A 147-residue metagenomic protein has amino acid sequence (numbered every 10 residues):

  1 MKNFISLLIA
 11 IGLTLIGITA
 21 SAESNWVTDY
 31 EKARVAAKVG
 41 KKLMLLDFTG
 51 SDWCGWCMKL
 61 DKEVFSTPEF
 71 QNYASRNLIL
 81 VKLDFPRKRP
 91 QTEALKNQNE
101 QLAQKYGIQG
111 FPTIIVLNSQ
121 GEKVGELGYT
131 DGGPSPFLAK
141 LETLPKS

Functional and structural regions predicted by a protein language model:
M1-L8: Bacterial N-terminal signal peptides that target proteins for export
L8-I16: Bacterial N-terminal signal peptides
G17-S21: N-terminal signal peptide c-region/cleavage motif recognized by signal peptidases
W26-M44, A74: A short beta-strand-turn-helix
K41-C54: Short active-site neighborhood of thiol/selenol oxidoreductases, capturing the structured segment around
C54-C57, I114: The canonical Cys-X-X-Cys-His
W56-Y73: Typically the conserved alpha-helix immediately C-terminal to a functionally engaged Cys/Sec in thioredoxin-like
E63, Q101-S147: Non-catalytic, surface beta->alpha helical segment in thiol-disulfide oxidoreductase systems
